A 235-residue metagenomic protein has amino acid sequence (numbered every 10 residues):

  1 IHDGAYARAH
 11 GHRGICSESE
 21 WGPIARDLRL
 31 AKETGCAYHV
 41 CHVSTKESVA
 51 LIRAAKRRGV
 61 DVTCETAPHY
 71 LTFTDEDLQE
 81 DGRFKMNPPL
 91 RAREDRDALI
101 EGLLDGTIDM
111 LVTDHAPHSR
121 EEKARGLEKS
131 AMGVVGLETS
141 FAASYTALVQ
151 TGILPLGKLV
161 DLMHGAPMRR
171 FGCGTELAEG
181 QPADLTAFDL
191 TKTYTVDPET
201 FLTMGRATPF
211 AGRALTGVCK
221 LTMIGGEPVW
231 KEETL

Functional and structural regions predicted by a protein language model:
I1-L111: Histidine/acidic residue-rich metal-binding segments in metalloenzymes
A9-G14, E18-G35, F84, L104-L111 (+1 more regions): His/Asp/Glu-enriched, well-ordered alpha-helical/loop segment that forms or immediately abuts the divalent-metal
H10, T66, D81, K85 (+6 more regions): Residue-level signal for pocket-adjacent positions within structured domains
Y38, E65, D114, S144 (+1 more regions): Residue-level signal for inorganic ion chemistry
T45, H69, A116-H118, K192-T193 (+1 more regions): Short, glycine-/Ser/Thr-/acidic-enriched flexible segments
V49, T72, S119-E121, T186 (+2 more regions): Glycine/Thr-rich phosphate-binding loops of Rossmann-like dinucleotide-binding domains
D75, V112, K192-V196: Proline-centered turn/helix-capping motifs that create local helix->coil transitions or kinks
G126-K129, E179-T234: C-terminal cap of metal-dependent C-N hydrolases
